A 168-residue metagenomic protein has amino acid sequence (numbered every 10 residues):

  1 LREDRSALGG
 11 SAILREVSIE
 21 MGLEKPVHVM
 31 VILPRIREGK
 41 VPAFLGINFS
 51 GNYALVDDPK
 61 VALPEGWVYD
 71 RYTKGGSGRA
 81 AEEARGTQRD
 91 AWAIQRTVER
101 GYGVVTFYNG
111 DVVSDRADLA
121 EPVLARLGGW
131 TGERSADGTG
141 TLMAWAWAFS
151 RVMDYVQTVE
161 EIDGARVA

Functional and structural regions predicted by a protein language model:
L1-R35: Non-catalytic accessory segments flanking enzyme active sites
R5-A7, G39, G129, E133 (+1 more regions): A generic structural micro-environment signature that highlights single residues at secondary-structure boundaries
I13-R15, K25-V27, V41, A93 (+1 more regions): Residues that flank catalytic or metal-binding motifs in active/ligand-binding sites
H28-V31, G39-F49: Short beta-strand element of the alpha/beta-hydrolase
I47-R166: Cap/lid segment of the alpha/beta-hydrolase catalytic domain
